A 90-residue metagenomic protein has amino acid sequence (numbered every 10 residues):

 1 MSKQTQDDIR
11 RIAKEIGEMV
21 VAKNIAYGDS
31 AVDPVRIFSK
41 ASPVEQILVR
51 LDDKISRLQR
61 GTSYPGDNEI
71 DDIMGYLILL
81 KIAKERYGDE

Functional and structural regions predicted by a protein language model:
M1-E90: Intrinsically disordered, low-complexity regulatory regions that flank transcription factor DNA-binding cores
